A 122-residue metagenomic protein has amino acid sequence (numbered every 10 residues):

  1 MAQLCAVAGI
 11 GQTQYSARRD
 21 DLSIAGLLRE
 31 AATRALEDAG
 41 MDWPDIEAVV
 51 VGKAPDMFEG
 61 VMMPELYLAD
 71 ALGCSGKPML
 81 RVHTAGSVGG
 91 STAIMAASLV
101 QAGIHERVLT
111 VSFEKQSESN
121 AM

Functional and structural regions predicted by a protein language model:
M1-R81, S98-A102, L109-M122: Conserved "HGTGT" condensation-loop signature of ketosynthase/thiolase-family condensing enzymes that catalyze
M79-G89: Active-site nucleophile and cofactor-binding loops and adjacent substrate-binding regions of central metabolic enzymes
G90-S98: Conserved phosphate-binding catalytic cores of ATP/NTP-utilizing and phosphoryl-transfer enzymes
